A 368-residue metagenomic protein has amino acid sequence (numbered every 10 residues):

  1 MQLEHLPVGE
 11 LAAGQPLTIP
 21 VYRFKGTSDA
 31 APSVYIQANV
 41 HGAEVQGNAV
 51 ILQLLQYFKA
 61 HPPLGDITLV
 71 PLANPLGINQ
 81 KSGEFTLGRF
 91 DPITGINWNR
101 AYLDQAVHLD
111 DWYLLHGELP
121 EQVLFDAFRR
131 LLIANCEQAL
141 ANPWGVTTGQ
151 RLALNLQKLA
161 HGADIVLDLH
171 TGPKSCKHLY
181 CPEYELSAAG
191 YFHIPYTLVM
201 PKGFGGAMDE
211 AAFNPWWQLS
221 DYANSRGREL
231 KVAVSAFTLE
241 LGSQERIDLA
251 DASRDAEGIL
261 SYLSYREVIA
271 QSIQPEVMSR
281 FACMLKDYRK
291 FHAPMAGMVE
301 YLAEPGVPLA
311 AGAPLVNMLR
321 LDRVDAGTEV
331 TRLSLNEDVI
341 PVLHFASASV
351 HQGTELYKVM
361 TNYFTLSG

Functional and structural regions predicted by a protein language model:
M1-G368: Structured catalytic-domain cores with a bias toward divalent-metal coordination
